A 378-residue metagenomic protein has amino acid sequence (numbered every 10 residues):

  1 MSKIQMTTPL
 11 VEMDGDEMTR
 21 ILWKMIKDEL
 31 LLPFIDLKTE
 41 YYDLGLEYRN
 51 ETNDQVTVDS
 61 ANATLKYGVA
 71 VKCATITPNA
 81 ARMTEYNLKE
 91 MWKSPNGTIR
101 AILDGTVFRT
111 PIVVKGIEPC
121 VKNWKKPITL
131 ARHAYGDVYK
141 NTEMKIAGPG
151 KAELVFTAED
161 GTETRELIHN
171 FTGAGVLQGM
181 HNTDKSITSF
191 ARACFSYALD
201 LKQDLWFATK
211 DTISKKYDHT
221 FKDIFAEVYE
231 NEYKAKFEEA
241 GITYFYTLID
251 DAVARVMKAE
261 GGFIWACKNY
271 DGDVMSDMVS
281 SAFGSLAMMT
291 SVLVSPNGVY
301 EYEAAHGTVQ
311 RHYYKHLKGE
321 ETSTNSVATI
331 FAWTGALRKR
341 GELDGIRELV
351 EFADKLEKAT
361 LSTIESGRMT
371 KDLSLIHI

Functional and structural regions predicted by a protein language model:
K3-T8, M18, L22-W23, D28-N53 (+1 more regions): N-terminal alpha-helical transmembrane segments of multi-pass membrane transport and channel/translocase proteins
T7-P9, M13-M25, A158-D160, L167-Y246: Glycine-rich phosphate/diphosphate-binding loop of Rossmann-like nucleotide-binding domains
F34-Y41, L201-T209, Y233-Y246, G341-A353 (+1 more regions): Flexible, glycine/charged-enriched surface loops at secondary-structure junctions
E47-E163, Y270, V274: N-terminal glycine-rich phosphate/adenylate-binding segment common to multiple enzyme folds
F207, T212, Y217-T290, V294: Accessory "access/gating" subregions that flank catalytic or transport cores
V256-K355, S362-S366: Glycine-rich phosphate/nucleotide-binding loop
I376-I378: Conserved small/polar residues in nucleotide/adenosyl-binding loops
